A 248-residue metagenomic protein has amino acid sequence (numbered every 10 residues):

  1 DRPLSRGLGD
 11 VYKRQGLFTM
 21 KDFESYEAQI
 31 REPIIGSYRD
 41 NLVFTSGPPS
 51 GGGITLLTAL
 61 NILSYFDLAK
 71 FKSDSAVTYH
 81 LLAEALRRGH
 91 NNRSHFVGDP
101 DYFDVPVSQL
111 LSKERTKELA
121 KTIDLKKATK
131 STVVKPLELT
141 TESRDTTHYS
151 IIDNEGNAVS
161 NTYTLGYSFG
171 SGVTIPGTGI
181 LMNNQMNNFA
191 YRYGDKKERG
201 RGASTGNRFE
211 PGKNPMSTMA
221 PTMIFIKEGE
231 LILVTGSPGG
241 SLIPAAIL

Functional and structural regions predicted by a protein language model:
D1-Y12: Single conserved hydrophobic/aromatic residue that forms the stacking wall/gate of nucleotide- or nucleobase-binding
K13-R87: Structured, charged N-terminal subsegments at the starts of enzyme catalytic cores and at intra-chain domain/subunit
G16, F66-L165, G177-T178, Q185-M186 (+2 more regions): Internal maturation/activation junctions in enzymes
F18-T19, A158-K227, L233: Active-site rim segments in enzyme catalytic domains, especially the processed small/beta chain of N-terminal
I30, S143-T146, S168, S217-M219: Short, small/polar residue-rich loop motifs at catalytic or cofactor-binding pockets
Y38-R39, D153-E155, F225-G229: Short acidic-glycine loop/turn motifs at beta-strand connectors
F44-G53, S150, T162-V173, S237-P244: Glycine-rich phosphate/pyrophosphate-binding beta-alpha loops
G53-L68, I224-L233, G239-L248: M16/insulysin-pitrilysin zinc metalloprotease superfamily fold
